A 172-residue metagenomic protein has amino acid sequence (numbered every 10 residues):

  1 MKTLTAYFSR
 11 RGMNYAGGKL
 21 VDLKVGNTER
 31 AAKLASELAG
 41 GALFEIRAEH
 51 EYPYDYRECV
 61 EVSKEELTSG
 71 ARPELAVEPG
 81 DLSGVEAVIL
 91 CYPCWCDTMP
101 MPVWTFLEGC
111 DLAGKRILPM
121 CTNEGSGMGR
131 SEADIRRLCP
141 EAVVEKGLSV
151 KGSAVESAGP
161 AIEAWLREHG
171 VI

Functional and structural regions predicted by a protein language model:
M1-A87, D97, W104, P160-I172: N-terminal beta1-alpha1-beta2 submodule of the flavodoxin-like/Rossmannoid cofactor-binding fold
R11-M13, E49-E51, C94-T98, E124-G127 (+1 more regions): Solvent-exposed loop/turn segments at secondary-structure junctions within structured extracellular/periplasmic domains
L82-S83, E108-G114, R137-C139: Short, conserved loop/helix-junction motifs that constitute active-site signature segments in enzyme catalytic cores
P102-E108: Charged helix-capping and loop-helix junction motifs
L118-S157: Short, glycine-/small-residue-rich phosphate/pyrophosphate-handling segment
